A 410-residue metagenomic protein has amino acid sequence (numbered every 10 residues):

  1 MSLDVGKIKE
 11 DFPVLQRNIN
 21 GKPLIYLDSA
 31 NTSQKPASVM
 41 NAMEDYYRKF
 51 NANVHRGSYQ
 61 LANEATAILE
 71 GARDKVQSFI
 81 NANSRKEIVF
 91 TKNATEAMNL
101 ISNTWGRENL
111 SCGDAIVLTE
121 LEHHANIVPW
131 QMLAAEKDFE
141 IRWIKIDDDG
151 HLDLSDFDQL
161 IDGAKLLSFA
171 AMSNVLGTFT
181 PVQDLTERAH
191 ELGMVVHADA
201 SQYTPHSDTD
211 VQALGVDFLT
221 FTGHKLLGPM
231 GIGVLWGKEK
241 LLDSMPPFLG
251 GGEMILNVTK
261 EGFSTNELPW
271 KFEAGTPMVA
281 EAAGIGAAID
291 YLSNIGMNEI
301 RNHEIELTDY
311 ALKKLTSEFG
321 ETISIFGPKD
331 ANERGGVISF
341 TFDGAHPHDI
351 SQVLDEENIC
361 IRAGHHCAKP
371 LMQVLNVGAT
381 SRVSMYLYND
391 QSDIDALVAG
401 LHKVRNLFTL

Functional and structural regions predicted by a protein language model:
M1-L410: Pyridoxal 5′-phosphate
